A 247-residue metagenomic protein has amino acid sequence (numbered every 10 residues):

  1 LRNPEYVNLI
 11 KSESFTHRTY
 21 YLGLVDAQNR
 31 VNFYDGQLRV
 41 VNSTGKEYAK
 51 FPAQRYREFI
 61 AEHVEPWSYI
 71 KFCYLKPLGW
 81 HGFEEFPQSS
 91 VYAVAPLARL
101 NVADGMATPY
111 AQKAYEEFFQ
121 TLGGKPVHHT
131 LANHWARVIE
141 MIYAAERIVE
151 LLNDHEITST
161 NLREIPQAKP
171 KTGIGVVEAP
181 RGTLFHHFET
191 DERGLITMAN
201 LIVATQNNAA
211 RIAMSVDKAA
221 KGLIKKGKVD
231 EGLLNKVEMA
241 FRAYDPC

Functional and structural regions predicted by a protein language model:
L1-R181, V203-C247: Active-site bordering "gate/hinge" segments that shape substrate access to catalytic or cofactor-binding pockets
G175, L184-V203: Short beta-strand elements
